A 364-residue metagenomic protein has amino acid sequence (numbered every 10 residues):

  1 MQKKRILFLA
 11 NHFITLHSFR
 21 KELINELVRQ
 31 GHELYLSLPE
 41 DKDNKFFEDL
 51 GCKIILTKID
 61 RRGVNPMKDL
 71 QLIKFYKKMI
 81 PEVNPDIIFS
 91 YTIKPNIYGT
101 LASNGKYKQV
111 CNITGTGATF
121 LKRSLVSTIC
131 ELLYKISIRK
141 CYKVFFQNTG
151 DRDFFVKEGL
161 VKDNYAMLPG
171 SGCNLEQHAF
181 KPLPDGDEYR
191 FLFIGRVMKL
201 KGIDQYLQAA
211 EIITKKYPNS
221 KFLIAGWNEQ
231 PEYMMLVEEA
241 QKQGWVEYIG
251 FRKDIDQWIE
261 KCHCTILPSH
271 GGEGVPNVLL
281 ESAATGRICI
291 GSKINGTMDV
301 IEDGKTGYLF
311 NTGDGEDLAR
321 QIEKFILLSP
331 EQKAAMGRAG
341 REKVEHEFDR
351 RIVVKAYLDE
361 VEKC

Functional and structural regions predicted by a protein language model:
H17-E22, Y189, F193-I212, E316: A conserved mid-protein helix/loop that constitutes part of the nucleotide-sugar donor-binding site
L36-K42, C173, I194, K221-M234: Glycosyltransferase donor-sugar binding loop
I55, K135-F180: Donor nucleotide-sugar binding/catalytic pocket of nucleotide-sugar-dependent glycosyltransferases
S90-N96, I113: Short His-centered aromatic/hydrophobic patch
M234-R252: Nucleotide-activated donor-binding/catalytic signature segment of Leloir-type glycosyltransferases, i.e., the conserved
I288-G291: Short hydrophobic beta-strand element within catalytic cores of glycosyltransferases and related nucleotide-activated
E302-G304, Y308-G315, K324-P330: Conserved acidic donor-binding segment of nucleotide-sugar-dependent glycosyltransferases
D317, K324, E331-E347, V353-D359: A short, well-ordered alpha-helix in the C-terminal region of glycosyltransferases
